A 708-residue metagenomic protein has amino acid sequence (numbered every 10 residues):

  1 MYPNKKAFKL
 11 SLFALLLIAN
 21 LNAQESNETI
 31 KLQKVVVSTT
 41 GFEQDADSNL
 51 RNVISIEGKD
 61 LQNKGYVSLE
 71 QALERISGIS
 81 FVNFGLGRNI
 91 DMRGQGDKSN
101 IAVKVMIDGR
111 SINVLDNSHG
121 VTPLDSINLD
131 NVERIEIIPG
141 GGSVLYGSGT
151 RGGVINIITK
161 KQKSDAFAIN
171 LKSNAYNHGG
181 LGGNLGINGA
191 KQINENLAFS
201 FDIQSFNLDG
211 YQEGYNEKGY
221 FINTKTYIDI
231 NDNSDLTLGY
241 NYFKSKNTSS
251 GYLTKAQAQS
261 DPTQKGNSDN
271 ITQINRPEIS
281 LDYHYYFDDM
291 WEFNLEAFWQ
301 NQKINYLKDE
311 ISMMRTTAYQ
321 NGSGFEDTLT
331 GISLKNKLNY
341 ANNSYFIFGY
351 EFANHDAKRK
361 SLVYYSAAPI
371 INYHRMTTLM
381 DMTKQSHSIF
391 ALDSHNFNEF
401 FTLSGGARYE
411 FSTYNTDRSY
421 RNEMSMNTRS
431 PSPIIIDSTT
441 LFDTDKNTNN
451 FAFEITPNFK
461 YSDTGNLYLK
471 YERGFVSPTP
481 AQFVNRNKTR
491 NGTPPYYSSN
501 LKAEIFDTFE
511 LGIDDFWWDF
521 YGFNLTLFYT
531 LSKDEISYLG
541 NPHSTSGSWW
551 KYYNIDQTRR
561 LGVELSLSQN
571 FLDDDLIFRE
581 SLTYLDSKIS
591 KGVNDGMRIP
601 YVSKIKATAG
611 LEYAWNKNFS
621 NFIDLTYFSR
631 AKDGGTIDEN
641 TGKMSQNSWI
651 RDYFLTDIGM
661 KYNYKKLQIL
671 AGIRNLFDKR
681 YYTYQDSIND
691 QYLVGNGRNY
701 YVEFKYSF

Functional and structural regions predicted by a protein language model:
L32-K64, N89, N223: N-terminal periplasmic "start-of-domain" segments of outer-membrane beta-barrel proteins
E70-S111: Extracytoplasmic beta-strand/coil segments of soluble accessory domains associated with Gram-negative outer-membrane
R110-P139, K160: Short acidic/polar hinge/loop motifs at secondary-structure boundaries that mediate gating or recognition
A168, N177-N207, Y211-S250, N270-E292 (+3 more regions): Transmembrane beta-barrel wall of Gram-negative outer-membrane proteins
A190, F325, D393, L469 (+3 more regions): Conserved C-terminal beta-signal and adjacent last beta-strands/turns of outer-membrane beta-barrel proteins
K246, Y252-S260, D356-I370, T413-S438 (+6 more regions): Surface-exposed extracellular loop regions of Gram-negative outer-membrane beta-barrel proteins, predominantly
Q320-L338, T378, S386-F390, Y496-K502 (+4 more regions): Outer membrane beta-barrel strand-and-loop segments of large Gram-negative receptors, especially TonB-dependent
A341, N396-L403, F411-S412, G522-K533 (+3 more regions): Gram-negative outer-membrane beta-barrel transporters
